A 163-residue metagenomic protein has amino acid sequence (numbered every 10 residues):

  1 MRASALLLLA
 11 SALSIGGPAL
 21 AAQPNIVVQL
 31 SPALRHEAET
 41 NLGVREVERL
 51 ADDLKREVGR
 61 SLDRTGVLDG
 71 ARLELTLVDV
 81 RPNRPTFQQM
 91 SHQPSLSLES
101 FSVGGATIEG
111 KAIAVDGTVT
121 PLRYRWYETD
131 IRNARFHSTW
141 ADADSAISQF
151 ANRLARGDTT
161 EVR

Functional and structural regions predicted by a protein language model:
A5, A10, G17-D53, V67-G70 (+3 more regions): A structural "domain/chain start" motif
S14-I15, R60: N-terminal processing/targeting junctions
L34-H36, N41-V44, T118-R153: Short secondary-structure boundary motifs at beta->alpha junctions and helix caps
L54-D69, R81-R84, D116, A151-V162: Sec/Tat-exported extracytoplasmic proteins
V67-D116, D130-A134: Surface-exposed short loop/turn segments
